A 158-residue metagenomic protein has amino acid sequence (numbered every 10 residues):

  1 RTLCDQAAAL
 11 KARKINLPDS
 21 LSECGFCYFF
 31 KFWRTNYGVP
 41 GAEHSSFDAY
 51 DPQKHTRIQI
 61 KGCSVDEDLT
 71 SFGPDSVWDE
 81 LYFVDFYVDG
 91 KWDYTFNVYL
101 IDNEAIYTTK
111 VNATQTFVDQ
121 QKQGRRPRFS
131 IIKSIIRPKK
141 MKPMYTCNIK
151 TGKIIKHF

Functional and structural regions predicted by a protein language model:
R1-R57, K61-F158: Nucleic-acid endonuclease domains
